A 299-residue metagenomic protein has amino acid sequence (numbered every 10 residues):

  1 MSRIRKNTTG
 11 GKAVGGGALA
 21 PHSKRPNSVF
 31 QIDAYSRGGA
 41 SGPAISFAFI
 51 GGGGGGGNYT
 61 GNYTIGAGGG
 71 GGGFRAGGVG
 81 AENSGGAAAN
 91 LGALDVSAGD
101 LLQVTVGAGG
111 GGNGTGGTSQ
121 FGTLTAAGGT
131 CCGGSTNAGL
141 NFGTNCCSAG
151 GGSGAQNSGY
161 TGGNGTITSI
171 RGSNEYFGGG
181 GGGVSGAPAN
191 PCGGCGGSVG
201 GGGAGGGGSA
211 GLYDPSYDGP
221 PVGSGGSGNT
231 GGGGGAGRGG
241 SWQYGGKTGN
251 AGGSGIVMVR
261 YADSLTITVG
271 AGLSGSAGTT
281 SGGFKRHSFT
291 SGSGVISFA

Functional and structural regions predicted by a protein language model:
S2-A299: Low-complexity, glycine/proline-biased repetitive segments and flexible coils/loops
